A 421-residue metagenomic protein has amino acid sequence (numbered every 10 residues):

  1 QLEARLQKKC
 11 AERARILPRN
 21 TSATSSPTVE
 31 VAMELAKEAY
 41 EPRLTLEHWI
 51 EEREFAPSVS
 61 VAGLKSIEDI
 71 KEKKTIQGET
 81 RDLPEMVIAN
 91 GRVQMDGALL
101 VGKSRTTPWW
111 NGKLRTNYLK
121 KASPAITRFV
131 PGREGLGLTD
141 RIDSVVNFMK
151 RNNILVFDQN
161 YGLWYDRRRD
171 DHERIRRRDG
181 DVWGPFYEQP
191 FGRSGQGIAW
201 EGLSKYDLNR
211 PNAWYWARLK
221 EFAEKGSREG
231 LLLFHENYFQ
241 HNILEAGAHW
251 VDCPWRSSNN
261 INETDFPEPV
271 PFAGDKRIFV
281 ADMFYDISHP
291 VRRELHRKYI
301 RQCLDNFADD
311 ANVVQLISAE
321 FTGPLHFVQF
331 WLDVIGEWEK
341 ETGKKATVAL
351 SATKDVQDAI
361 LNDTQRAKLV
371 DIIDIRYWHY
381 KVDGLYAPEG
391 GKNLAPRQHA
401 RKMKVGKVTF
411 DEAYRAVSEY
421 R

Functional and structural regions predicted by a protein language model:
L2-R92: Non-catalytic propeptide/linker segments at domain boundaries
R5, K9, H399-K402, A416: Charge-rich, solvent-exposed alpha-helical interaction surfaces
R81, M86-N362, R366-I372, R376-D383 (+2 more regions): Active-site mouth of glycoside hydrolases
T342, D411-A413, Y420: Ligand-binding pocket scaffold of soluble enzyme catalytic domains
Y386-A387, E412-R415: Histidine/acidic-residue-rich catalytic or RNA/ligand-binding cores of hydrolases and nuclease-related proteins
L394, R421: Active-site core of glycosidic bond-cleaving carbohydrate-active enzymes
